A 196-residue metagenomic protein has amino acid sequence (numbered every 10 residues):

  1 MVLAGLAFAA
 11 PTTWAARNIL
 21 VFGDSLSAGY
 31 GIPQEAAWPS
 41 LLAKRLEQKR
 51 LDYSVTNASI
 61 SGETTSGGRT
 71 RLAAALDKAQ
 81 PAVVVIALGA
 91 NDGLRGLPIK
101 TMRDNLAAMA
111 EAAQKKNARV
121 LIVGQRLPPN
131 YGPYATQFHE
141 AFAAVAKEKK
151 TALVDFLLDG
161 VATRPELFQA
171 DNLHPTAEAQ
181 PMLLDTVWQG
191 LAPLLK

Functional and structural regions predicted by a protein language model:
A4, A9-P11: N-terminal signal peptide c-region/cleavage motif recognized by signal peptidases
A7, I19-V21, I60, N105 (+1 more regions): Residues at the start of alpha-helices and the adjacent loop-to-helix junctions
T12-S61, R71-Q80: Serine-esterase "nucleophile elbow" of acetyl-processing enzymes
A28, T64, P129: Flexible, glycine-rich phosphate/dinucleotide-binding loops and adjacent beta-alpha linkers at cofactor/substrate
G31, T56-T65, G93-L97, N172: Acidic/histidine-rich helix-loop elements that form or flank divalent-metal/phosphate-binding sites at the catalytic
R69-K196: Alpha-helical cap/lid subdomain in secreted, periplasmic, or secretory-pathway luminal O-acyl-processing enzymes
